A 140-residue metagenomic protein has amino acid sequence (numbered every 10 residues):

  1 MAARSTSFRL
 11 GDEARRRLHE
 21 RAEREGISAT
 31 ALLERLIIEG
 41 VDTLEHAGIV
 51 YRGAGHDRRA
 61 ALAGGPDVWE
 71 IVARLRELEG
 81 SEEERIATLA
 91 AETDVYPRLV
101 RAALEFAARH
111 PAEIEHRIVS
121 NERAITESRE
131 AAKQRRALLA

Functional and structural regions predicted by a protein language model:
M1, I49-W69: Short, Lys/Arg-enriched anionic-surface-contact patches
F8-L10, L18, E25-I38: Short amphipathic alpha-helical segments
R21, T88-A91: Short alpha-helical "recognition helix" segments of helix-turn-helix
I27-S28, A90-A102: Short, basic interhelical loop/turn and adjoining N-cap of the next helix at nucleic-acid- or acidic-partner-contacting
L32-L33, V100, I114: Helix-turn-helix DNA-binding helix
V41-H46, E82, A103-H116: Short, solvent-exposed alpha-helical "recognition" segments
H46-Y51, A112-S128: Short Lys/Arg-enriched helix C-cap and helix-to-coil transition segments that create basic nucleic-acid-contact patches
G65-E82: Short, amphipathic alpha-helical "recognition" segments used to contact nucleic acids or chromatin
